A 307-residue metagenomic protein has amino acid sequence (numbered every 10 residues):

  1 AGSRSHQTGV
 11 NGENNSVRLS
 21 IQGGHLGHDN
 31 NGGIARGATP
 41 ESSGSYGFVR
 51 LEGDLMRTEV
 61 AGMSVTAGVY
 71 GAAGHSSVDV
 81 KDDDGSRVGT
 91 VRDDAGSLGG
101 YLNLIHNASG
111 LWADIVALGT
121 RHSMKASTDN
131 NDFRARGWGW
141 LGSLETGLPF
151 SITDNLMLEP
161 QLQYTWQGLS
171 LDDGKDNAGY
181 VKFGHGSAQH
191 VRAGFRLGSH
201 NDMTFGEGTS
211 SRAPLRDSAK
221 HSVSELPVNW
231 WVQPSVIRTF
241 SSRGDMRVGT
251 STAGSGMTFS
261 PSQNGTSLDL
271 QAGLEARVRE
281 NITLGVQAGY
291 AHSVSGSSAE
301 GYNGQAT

Functional and structural regions predicted by a protein language model:
A1-M157, Q161, Q287-T307: Outer membrane beta-barrel translocator domains of Type V secretion systems
G2-S3, V49, A178, F195-L197 (+1 more regions): Short amphipathic alpha-helical surface micro-motifs
I21, I34, V91, I105 (+11 more regions): Weak global preference for isoleucine
N31-S42, K81-D94, H122-G137, G168-Q189 (+2 more regions): Solvent-exposed, glycine/polar-rich loop segments of beta-barrel outer-membrane systems
E59, G96-G99, G184-T307: Outer membrane beta-barrel transmembrane domains
G110-S123, M157-Q167, D202, G265 (+1 more regions): Short secondary-structure transition/capping segments
E145, L158-T165, N177-G179, A193 (+1 more regions): Outer-membrane beta-barrel porins/channels
